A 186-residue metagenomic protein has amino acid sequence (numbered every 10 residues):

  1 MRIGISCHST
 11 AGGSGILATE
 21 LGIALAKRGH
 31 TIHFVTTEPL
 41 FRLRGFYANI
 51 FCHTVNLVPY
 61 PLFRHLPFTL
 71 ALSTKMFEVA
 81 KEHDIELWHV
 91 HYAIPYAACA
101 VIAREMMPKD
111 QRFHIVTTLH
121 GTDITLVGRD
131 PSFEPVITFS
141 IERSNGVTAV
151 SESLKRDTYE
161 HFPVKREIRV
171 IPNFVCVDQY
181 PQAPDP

Functional and structural regions predicted by a protein language model:
M1-I3: Extreme N-terminal starter segment of soluble prokaryotic enzymes
I5-A11, I23-F68: N-terminal strand-loop element at the rim of the active site of nucleotide-sugar-dependent glycosyltransferases
H8, L119-T122, P172-N173: Histidine-centered beta-alpha loop that forms part of the nucleotide-sugar donor binding/catalytic region in diverse
G13-L21, S132: Conserved alpha-helical elements of sugar-nucleotide-dependent glycosyltransferases
A71, P108-V116, T122-E142, R156 (+2 more regions): Nucleotide-sugar donor phosphate/pyrophosphate-binding loop at the beta->alpha transition of glycosyltransferases
L72, I85-R112: An aromatic- and histidine-rich active-site surface loop
E142-E152: A short beta-strand/loop micro-motif in the catalytic core of glycosyltransferases that engages the nucleotide-sugar
S153, F174: Carbohydrate-associated surface elements
